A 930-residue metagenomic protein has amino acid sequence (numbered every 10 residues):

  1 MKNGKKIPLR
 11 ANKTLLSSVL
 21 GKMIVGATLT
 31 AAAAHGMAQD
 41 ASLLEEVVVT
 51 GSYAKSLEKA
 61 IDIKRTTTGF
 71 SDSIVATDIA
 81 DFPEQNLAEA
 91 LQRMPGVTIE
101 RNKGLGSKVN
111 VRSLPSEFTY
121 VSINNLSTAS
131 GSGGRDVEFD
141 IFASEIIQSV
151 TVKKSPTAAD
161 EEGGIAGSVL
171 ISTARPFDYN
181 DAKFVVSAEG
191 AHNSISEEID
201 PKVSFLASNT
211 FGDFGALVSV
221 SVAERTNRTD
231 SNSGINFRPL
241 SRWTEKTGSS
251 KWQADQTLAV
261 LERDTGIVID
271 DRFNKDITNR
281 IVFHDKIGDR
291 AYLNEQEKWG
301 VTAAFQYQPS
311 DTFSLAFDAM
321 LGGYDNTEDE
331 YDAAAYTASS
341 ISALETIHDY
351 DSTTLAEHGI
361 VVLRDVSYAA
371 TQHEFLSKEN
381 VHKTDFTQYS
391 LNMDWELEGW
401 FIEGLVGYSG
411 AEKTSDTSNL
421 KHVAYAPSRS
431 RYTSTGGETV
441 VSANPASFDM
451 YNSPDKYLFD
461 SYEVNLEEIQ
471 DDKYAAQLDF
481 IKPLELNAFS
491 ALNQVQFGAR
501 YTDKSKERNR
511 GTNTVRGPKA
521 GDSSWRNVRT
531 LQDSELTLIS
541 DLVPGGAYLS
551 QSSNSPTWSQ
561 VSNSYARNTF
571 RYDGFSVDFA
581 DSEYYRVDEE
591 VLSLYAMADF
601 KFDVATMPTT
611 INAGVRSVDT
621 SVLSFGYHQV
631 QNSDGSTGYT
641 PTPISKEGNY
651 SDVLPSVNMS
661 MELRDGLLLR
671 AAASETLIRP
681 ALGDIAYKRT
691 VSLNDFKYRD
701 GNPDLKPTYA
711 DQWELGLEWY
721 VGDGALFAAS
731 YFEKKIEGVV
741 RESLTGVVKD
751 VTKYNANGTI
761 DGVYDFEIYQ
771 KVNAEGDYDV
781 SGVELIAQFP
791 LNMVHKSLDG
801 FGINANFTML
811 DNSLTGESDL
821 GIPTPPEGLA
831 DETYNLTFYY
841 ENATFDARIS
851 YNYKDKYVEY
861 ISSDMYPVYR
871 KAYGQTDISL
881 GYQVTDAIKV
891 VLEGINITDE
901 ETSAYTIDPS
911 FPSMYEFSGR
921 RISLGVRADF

Functional and structural regions predicted by a protein language model:
V48-A80, K108, S116, L126: N-terminal periplasmic "start-of-domain" segments of outer-membrane beta-barrel proteins
S56, A88-S127, K154: Extracytoplasmic beta-strand/coil segments of soluble accessory domains associated with Gram-negative outer-membrane
L87-A90, S107-N110, S122, E138-D140 (+2 more regions): N-terminal periplasmic accessory domains that precede and gate Gram-negative outer-membrane beta-barrel machines
L126-K154: Short acidic/polar hinge/loop motifs at secondary-structure boundaries that mediate gating or recognition
S196-S340, Y350-A356, T384-L391, P655-N658: Transmembrane beta-barrel wall of Gram-negative outer-membrane proteins
K378, T384-F386, E583-E589, G648 (+6 more regions): Outer-membrane beta-barrel signature, preferentially recognizing the C-terminal barrel domain of Gram-negative
E733-K735, S743-T745, T752-I861, T898: Gram-negative outer-membrane beta-barrel transporters
E737, Y853-Y860, G881-F930: C-terminal beta-signal and adjacent terminal beta-strands/loops of Gram-negative outer-membrane beta-barrel proteins
